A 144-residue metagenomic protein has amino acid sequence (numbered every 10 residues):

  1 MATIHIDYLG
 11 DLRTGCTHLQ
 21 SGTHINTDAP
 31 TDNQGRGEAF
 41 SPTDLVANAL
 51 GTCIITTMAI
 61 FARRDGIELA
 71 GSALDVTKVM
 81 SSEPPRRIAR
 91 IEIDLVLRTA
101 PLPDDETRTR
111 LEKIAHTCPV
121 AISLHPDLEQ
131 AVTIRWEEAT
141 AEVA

Functional and structural regions predicted by a protein language model:
M1-N48, A59-A144: Extended beta-strand/beta-hairpin segments
C53-I54: Alpha-helical metal-binding/catalytic segments enriched in His/Glu/Asp
